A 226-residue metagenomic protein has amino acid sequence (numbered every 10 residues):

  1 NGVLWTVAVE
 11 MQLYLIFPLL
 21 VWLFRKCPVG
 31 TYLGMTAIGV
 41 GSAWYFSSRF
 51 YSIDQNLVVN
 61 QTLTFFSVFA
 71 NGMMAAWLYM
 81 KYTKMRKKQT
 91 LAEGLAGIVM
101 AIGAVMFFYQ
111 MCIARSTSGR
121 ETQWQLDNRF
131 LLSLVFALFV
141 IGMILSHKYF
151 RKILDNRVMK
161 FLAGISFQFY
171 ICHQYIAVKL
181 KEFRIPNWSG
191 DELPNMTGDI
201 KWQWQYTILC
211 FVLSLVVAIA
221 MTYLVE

Functional and structural regions predicted by a protein language model:
N1, R49-S52: Short acidic, glycine/proline-rich loop/turn micro-motifs
N1-V40, T62, F66, A76 (+2 more regions): Hydrophobic alpha-helical segments with transmembrane-like composition
L20-K26, I53-L215, I219: Alpha-helical transmembrane segments in multi-pass integral membrane proteins
P28-S48, A96-F107: Small-polar-interrupted transmembrane alpha-helices in polytopic inner-membrane proteins
Y223-E226: Short, intrinsically disordered, charge-balanced linker/junction segments flanking boundaries in proteins
